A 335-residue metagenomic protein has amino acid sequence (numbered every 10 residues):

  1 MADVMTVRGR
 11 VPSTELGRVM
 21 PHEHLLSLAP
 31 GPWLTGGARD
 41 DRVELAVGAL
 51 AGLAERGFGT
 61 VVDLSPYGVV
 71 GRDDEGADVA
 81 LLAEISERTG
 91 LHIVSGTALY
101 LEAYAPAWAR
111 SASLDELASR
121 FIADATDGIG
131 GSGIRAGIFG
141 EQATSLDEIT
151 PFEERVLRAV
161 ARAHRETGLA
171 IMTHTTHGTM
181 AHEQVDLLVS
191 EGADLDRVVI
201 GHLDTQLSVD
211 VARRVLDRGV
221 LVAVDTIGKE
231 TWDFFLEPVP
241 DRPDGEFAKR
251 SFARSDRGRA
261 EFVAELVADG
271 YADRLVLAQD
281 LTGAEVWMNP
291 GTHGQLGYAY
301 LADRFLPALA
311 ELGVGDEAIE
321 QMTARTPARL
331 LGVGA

Functional and structural regions predicted by a protein language model:
M1-G9, Y298-A335: Mid-to-C-terminal alpha-helical segments outside catalytic/metal-binding sites
G17-P21, L26-L28, L34-H92, D115-G133: Alpha-helical scaffold segments that flank or form the walls of functional sites
H22, V61, H164, V222 (+3 more regions): Divalent metal-coordination and catalytic microenvironments
G57, T167-A170, V189-R197, R214-A223: Glycine-enriched alpha-helix->loop->beta-strand junction motifs that scaffold or abut catalytic
E84-E87, H92-T167, L203, L221 (+3 more regions): Active-site gating/metal-coordination segments in enzymes
A107-W108, T150-E154, G178-G192, V209-L216: Distinct, well-ordered alpha-helical segments
A170-T176, R197-T205: Catalytic beta/alpha-barrel core
I171-M172, V224-I227, Y271-Q295, I319: Short acidic/histidine-rich active-site segments
